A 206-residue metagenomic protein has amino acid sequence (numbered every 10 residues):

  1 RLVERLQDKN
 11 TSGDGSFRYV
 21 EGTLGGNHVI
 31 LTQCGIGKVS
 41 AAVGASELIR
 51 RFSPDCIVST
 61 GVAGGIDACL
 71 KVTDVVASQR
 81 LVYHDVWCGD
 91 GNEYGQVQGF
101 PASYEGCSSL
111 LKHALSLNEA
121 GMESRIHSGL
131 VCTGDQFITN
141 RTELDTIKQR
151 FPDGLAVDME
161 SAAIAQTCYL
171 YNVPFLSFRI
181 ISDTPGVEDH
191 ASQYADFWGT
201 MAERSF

Functional and structural regions predicted by a protein language model:
R1-F52: N-terminal short beta-loop-beta anion/metal-coordinating cradle
L2, A42, D67-C69, V86-W87 (+1 more regions): Short glycine-/acidic-enriched loop or helix-start segments at secondary-structure transitions that form or flank
V29-G35, L130-C132, F178: Active-site-proximal beta-strand elements of phosphoester/diester hydrolases
S53-V58: Proline-aspartate-enriched helix->loop->beta-strand connector
I66-F151: Mid-sequence, gly/pro-rich, charge-dense loop/helix-turn segments that line enzyme active sites
F137-H190: A C-terminal functional module that forms or caps the active site or interfaces directly with catalytic machinery
P185-F206: His/Asp/Glu-rich mid-to-C-terminal helical/loop segments that flank catalytic regions of hydrolases
